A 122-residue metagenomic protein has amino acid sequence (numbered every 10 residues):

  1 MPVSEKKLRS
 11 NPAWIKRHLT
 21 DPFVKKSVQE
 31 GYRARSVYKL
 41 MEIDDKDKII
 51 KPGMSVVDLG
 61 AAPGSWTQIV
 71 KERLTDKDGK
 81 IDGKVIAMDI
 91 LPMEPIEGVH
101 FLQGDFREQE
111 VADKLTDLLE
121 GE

Functional and structural regions predicted by a protein language model:
M1-S55, K71: Class I SAM-dependent methyltransferase Rossmann-like catalytic core, especially the SAM/SAH-binding loop
K6, V57, T67, I96-L102: C-terminal substrate-binding/active-site "lid" region of AdoMet-derived donor-dependent transferases
S36-K39, A62, W66, V111: Helical mechanochemical/support elements of P-loop NTPase systems and associated helical scaffolds
L40, G60, F101: Residue-level signature of catalytic and energy-coupling elements of molecular machines, predominantly ATP/GTP-dependent
L59, M88: Conserved beta-strand/loop positions that form the S-adenosyl-L-methionine
P63-G79: Conserved SAM-binding loop of SAM-dependent methyltransferases across substrates and taxa, primarily the Class I
D78, G83-I86: Short beta-strand element of Class I
I90-E122: S-adenosyl-L-methionine
